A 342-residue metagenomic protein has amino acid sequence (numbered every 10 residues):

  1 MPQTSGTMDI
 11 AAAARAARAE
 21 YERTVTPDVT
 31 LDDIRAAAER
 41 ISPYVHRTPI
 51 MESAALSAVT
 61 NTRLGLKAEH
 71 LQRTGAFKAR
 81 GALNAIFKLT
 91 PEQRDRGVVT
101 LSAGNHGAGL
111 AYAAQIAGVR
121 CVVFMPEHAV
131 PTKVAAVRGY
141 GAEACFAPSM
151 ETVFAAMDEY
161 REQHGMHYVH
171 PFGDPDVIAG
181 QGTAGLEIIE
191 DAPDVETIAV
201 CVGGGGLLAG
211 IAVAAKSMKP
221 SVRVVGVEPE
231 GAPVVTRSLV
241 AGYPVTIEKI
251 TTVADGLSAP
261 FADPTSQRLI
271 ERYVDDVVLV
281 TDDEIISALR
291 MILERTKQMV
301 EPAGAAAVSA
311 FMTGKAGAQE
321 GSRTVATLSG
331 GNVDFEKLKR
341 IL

Functional and structural regions predicted by a protein language model:
P2-L342: PLP-dependent amino-acid enzyme catalytic core
